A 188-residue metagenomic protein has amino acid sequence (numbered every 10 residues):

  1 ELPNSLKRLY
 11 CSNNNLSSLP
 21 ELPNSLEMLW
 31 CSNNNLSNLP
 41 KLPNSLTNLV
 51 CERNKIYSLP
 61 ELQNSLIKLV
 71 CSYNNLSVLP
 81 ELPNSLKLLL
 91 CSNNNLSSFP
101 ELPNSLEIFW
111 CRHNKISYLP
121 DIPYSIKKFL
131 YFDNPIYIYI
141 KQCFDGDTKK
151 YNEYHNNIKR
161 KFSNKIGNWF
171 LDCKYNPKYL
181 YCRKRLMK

Functional and structural regions predicted by a protein language model:
E1-N15, N95: Low-complexity/repetitive intrinsically disordered segments
L2, L19-L22, L39-L42, L59-L62 (+4 more regions): Canonical leucine-rich repeat
P3-L6, P23-L26, P43-L46, Q63-I67 (+4 more regions): Short, solvent-exposed linear patches
L9-C11, L29-C31, L49-C51, L69-C71 (+3 more regions): Conserved hydrophobic beta-strand positions in leucine-rich repeat
F109-S117, P123-F162: Leucine-rich repeat domain C-terminal region
H155-K188: Calmodulin-binding IQ motif alpha-helix
